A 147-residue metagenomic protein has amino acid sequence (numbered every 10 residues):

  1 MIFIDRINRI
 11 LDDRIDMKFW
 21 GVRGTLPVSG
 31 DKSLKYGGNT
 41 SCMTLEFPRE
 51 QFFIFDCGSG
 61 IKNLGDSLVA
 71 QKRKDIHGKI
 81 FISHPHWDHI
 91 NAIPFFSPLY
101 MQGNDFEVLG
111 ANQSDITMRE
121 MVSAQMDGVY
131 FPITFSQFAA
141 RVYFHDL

Functional and structural regions predicted by a protein language model:
M1-L147: Binuclear metal-dependent hydrolase catalytic cores
